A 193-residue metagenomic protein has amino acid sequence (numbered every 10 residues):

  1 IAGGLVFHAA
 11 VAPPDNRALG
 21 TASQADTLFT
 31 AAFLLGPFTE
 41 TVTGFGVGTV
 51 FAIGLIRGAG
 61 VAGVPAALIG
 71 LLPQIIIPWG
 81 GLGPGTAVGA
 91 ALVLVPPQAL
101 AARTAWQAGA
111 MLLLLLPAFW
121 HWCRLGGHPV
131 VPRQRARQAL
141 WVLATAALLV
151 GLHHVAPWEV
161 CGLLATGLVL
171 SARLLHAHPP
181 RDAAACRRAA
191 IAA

Functional and structural regions predicted by a protein language model:
I1-P14, T30-F38, A189-A193: Core transmembrane alpha-helical segments of multi-pass membrane transporters/permeases
L5, A9, I53-G54, A87 (+1 more regions): Transmembrane alpha-helix boundary and packing residues in multipass membrane permease domains and related
A10-A22, V95-P97, H128-V130: Flexible loop linkers connecting adjacent transmembrane helices in multi-pass alpha-helical membrane transporters
Q24-F29, Q134, Q138, G162 (+1 more regions): Residue-level signature of transmembrane alpha-helical entry/exit and packing/kink sites in multi-pass membrane
L28-E40, L143-H153: Hydrophobic alpha-helical transmembrane segments and adjacent interfacial helices in integral membrane proteins
A31-M111, H128-P129: Hydrophobic transmembrane alpha-helices that form the pore/transport pathway of multi-pass ion and small-solute
T86-R181: Juxtamembrane and boundary regions of transmembrane helices in multi-pass small-molecule transporters and channels
D182-A190: Membrane-interfacial entry segments at the cytosolic side of transmembrane helices
